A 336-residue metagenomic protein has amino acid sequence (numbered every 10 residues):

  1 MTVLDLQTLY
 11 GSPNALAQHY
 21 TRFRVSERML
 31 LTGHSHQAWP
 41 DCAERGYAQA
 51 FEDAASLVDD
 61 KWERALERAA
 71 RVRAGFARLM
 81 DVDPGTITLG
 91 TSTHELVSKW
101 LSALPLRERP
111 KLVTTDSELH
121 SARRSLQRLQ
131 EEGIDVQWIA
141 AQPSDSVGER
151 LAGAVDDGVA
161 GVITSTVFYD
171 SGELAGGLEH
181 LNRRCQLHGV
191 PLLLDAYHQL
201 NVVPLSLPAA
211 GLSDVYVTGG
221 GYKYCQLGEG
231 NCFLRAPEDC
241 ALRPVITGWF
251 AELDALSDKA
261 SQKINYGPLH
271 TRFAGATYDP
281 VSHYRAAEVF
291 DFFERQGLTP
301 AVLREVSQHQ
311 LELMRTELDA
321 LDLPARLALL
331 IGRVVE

Functional and structural regions predicted by a protein language model:
M1-E336: Pyridoxal 5′-phosphate
